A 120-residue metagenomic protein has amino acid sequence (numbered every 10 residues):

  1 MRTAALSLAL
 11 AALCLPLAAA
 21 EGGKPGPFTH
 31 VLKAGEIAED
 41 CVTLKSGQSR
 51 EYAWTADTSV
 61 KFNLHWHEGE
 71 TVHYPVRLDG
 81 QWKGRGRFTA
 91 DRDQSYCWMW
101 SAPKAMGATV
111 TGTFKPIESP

Functional and structural regions predicted by a protein language model:
M1-A5: Positively charged n-region of N-terminal signal peptides that target proteins for export
S7-P16: Bacterial N-terminal signal peptides
A20-P120: Acidic, Ser/Thr/Pro
